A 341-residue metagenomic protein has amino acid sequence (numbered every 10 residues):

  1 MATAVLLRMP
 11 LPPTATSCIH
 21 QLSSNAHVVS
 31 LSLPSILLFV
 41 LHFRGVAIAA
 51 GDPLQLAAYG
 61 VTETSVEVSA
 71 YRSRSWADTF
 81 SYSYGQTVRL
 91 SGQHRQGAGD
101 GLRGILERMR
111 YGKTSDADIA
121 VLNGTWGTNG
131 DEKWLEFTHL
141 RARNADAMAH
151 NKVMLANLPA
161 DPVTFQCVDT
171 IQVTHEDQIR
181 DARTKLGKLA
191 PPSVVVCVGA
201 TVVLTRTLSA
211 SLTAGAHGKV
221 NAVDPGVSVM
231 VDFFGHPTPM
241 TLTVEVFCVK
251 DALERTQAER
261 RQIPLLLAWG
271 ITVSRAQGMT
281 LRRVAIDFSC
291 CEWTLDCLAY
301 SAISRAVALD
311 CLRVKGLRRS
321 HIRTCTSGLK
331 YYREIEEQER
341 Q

Functional and structural regions predicted by a protein language model:
M1-Q341: Conserved ATP-binding/catalytic motifs of P-loop helicase motor domains
